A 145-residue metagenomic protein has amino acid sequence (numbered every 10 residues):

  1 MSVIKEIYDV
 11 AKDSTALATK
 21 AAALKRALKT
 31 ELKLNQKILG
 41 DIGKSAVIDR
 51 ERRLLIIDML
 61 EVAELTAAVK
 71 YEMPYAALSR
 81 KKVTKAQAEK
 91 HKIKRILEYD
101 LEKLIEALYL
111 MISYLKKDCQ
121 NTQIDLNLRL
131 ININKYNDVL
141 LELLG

Functional and structural regions predicted by a protein language model:
M1, K44-R50, C119-Q123, L144-G145: Generic structural signal for short, solvent-exposed loop/turn connectors between secondary structure elements
M1-K12: Long, low-complexity intrinsically disordered regions
K5, E31-Q36, L104, Y114: Non-catalytic effector/regulatory segments
V10-L65, V139: Amphipathic, membrane-active segments
A27-T30, V47-Y99: Extended, surface-exposed interaction regions
Y75-G145: An amphipathic alpha-helical interaction surface
